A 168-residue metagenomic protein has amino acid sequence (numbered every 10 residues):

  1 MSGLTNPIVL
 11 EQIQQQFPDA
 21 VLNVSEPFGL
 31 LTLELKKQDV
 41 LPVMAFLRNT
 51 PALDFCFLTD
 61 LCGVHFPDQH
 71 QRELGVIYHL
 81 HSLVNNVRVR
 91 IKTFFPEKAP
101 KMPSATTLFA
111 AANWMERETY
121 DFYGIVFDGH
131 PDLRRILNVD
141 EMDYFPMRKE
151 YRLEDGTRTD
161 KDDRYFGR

Functional and structural regions predicted by a protein language model:
M1-R168: Terminal low-complexity/charged segments
